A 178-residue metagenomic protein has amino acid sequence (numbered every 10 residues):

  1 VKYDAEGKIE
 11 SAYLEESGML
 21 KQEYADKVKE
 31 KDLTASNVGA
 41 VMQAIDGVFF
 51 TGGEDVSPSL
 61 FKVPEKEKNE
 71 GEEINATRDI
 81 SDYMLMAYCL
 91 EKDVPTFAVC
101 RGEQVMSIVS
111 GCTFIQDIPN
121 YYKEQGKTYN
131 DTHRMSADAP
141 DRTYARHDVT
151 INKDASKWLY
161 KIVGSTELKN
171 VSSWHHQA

Functional and structural regions predicted by a protein language model:
V1-F97, I108, C112-I115, P119-T166: N-terminal beta1-alpha1 cap of cysteine-dependent amidohydrolase-like domains
C100: Catalytic nucleophile serine of serine hydrolases, specifically the conserved "nucleophile elbow" pentapeptide
Q104: Cytosolic ligand/metal-binding cores
G164-H176: An extended, acidic
